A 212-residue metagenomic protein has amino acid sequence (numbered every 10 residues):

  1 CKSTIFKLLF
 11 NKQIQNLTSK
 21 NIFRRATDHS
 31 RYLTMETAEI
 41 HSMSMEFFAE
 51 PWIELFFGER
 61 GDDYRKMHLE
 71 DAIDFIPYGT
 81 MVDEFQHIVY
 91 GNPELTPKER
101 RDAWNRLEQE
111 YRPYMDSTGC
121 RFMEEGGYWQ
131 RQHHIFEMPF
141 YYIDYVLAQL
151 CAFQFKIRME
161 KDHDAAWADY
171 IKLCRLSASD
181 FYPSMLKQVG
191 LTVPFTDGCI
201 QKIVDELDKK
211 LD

Functional and structural regions predicted by a protein language model:
C1-L8: Short pre-active-site segment immediately N-terminal to the catalytic Zn-binding motif
S3, N16-M43: Post-HEXXH active-site segment of zinc metalloproteases
L8-L9, S44, L55, F75 (+3 more regions): C-terminal, non-catalytic "cap/extension" segments appended to globular domains
I14-R24, E54-R60, G119-Y128: Active-site-adjacent bridging/hinge elements
L17-R25, F48, E160-D164: Structured mid-domain segments that build the active-site/substrate or prosthetic-cofactor binding neighborhood
R25-L33, Y64-D71, Y90: Short beta-alpha connecting loops at secondary-structure transitions that line or flank enzyme active sites
S30, G58-H68, W167-K172: Beta-strand segments within the central parallel beta-sheet cores of soluble alpha/beta enzyme folds
Y32-R60, L69, D74, A148: Post-HExxH zinc-binding segment in Zn-dependent metallohydrolases
